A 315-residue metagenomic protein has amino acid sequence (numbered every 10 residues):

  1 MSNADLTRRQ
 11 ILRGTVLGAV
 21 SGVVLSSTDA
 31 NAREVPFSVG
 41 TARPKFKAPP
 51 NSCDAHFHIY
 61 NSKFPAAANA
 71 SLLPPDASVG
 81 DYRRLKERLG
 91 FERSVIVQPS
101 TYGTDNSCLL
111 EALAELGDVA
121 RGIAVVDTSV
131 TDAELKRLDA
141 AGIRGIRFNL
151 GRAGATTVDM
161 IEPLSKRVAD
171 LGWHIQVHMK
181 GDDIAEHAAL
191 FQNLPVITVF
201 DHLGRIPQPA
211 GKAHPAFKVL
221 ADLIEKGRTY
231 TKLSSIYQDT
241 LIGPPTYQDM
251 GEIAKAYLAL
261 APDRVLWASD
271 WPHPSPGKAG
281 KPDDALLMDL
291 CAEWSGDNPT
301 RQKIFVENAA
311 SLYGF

Functional and structural regions predicted by a protein language model:
S2-S27, E34-N51, D76, G80-R93 (+2 more regions): Mid-to-C-terminal alpha-helical segments outside catalytic/metal-binding sites
R33-V35, T101-A189, K232-P244: Active-site gating/metal-coordination segments in enzymes
A48-N51, G90-S94, G117-G122, G142-R144 (+4 more regions): Short, well-ordered coil/turn segments that N-cap beta-strands
C53-F57, V95-V97, G122-A124, I146-F148 (+4 more regions): Hydrophobic faces of well-ordered beta-strands that scaffold small-molecule active sites in alpha/beta enzyme cores
H56, L109, V168, T231 (+3 more regions): Conserved, mostly hydrophobic/aromatic
A68-L116: Alpha-helical scaffold segments that flank or form the walls of functional sites
N106-A120, I253-L258, D283-A292: Short, electropositive alpha-helical surface patch
V158-W267: Catalytic pocket-lining loop regions of alpha/beta-barrel enzymes, especially the amidohydrolase/enolase/GH5 lineages
